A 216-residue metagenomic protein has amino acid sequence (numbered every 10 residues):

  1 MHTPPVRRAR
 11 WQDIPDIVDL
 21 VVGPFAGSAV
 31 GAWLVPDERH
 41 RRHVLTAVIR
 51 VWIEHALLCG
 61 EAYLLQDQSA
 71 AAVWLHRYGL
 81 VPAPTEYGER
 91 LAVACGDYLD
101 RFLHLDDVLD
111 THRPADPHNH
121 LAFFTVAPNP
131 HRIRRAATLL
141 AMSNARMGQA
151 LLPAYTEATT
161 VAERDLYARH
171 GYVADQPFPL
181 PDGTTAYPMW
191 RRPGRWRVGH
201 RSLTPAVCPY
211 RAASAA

Functional and structural regions predicted by a protein language model:
P5-D19: A short beta-loop-alpha structural element at the N-terminal edge of CoA-dependent acyl/N-acetyltransferase catalytic
D19-E38: Helix-loop element at the rim of GNAT/NAT acetyltransferase active sites that forms part of the acceptor-substrate
E38-E61: Active-site rim helix/loop that mediates acceptor-substrate recognition in acyltransferases
E54-W74: Conserved beta-hairpin
D67, A71-H131, L180-T185, V207-R211 (+1 more regions): Conserved acyl-donor/pantetheine-binding loop and adjacent beta-alpha core of acyl/acetyltransferases and related
P117-A122, R146-T159: Conserved GNAT acetyl-CoA-binding A-motif
V126, R132-A145: Conserved acetyl-CoA-binding loop-helix of GNAT-fold acetyltransferases
Q149-L151, T160-P177, P181-T184: Conserved active-site alpha-helix within GNAT-family acetyltransferase domains
